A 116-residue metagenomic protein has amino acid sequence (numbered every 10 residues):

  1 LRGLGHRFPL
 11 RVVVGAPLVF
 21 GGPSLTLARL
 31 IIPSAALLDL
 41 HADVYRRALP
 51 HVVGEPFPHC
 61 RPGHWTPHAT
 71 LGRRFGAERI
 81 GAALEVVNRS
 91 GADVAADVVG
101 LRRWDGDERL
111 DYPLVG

Functional and structural regions predicted by a protein language model:
L1-G116: Histidine-dependent nucleotide/RNA phosphoesterase domain, centered on the 2H-phosphoesterase fold with its duplicated
